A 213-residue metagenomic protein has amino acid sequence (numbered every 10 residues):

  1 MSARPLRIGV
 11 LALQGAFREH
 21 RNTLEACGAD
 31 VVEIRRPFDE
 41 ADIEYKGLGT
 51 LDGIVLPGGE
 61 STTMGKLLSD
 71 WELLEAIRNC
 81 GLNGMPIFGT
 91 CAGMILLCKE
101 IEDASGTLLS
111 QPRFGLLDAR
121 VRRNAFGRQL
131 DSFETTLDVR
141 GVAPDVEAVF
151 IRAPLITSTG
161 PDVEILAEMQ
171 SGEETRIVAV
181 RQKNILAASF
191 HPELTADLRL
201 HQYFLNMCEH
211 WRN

Functional and structural regions predicted by a protein language model:
M1-D70, E75-L82, L198-N213: N-terminal beta1-alpha1 cap of cysteine-dependent amidohydrolase-like domains
S2-A3, K46-L48, N79-C80, F88 (+5 more regions): Solvent-exposed alpha-helices and their adjacent loops that cap or buttress functional pockets in soluble metabolic
L13, T90-A92, L117, R152 (+1 more regions): A secondary-structure boundary/capping signal
Q14, P37-D39, G93, R120-R122 (+3 more regions): Short, solvent-exposed coil/turn elements at secondary-structure transition points
V31-V32, I87, I185: Hydrophobic anchor at the start of a short beta-strand that flanks the dinucleotide cofactor-binding loop
L56, G89, A188: Redox-cofactor binding/interface segments in oxidoreductases and associated redox assembly factors
E60-D138: Cysteine-nucleophile active-site neighborhood
R123-N213: Amide-donor transfer/coupling interface in amidating biosynthetic enzymes
